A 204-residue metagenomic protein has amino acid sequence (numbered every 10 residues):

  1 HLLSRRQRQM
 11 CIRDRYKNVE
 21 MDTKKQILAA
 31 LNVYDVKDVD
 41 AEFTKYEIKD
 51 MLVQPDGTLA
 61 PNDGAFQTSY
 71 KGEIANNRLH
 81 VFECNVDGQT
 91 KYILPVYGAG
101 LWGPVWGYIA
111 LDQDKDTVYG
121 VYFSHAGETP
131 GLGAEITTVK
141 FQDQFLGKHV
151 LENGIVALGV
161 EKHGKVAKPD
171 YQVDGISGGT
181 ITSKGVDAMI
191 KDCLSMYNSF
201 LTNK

Functional and structural regions predicted by a protein language model:
H1-R8, I12: Single conserved hydrophobic/aromatic residue that forms the stacking wall/gate of nucleotide- or nucleobase-binding
Q7, Y108-I109, D116, V186: Residue-level preference for non-acidic, small/hydrophobic
R13-L28: Alpha-helical transmembrane signal-anchor/signal-peptide segments
N18-M21, E135, T180-K184: Soluble non-cytosolic domains of exported or imported proteins
K37-D87: Extracytoplasmic/periplasmic/luminal assembly and interaction segments in envelope/secretory/respiratory proteins
E73-Y108, H125: Structured beta-strand/loop patches that form or line metal/cofactor-binding pockets in enzymes
G98-V105, D114-Q172, I176: Flexible, solvent-exposed short loops/turns enriched in glycine
Y171-K204: Extracytoplasmic/luminal low-complexity segments enriched in Pro/Gly and acidic/polar residues that act as flexible
